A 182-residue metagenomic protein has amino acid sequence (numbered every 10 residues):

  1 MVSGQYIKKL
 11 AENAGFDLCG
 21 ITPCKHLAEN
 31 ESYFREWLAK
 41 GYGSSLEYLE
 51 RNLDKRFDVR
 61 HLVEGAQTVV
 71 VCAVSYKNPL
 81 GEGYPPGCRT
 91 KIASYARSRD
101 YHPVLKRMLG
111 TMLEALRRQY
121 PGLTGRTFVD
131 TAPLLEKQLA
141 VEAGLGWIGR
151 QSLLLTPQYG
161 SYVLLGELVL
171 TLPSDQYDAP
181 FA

Functional and structural regions predicted by a protein language model:
M1-A182: Auxiliary alpha/beta "docking" domains used to position bulky ligands
